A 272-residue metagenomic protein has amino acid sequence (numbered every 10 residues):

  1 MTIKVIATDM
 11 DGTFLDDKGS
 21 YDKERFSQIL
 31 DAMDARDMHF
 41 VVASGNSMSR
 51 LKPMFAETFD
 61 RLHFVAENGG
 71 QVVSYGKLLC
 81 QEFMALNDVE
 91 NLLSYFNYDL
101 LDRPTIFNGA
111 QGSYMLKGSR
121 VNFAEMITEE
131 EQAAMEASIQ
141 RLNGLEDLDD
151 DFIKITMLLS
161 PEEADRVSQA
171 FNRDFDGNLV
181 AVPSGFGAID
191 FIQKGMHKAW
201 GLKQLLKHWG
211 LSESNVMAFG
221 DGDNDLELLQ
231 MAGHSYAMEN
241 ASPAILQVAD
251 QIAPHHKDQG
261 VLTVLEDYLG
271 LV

Functional and structural regions predicted by a protein language model:
M1-V5, K23, D190-V272: Mg2+-dependent phosphoryl-transfer enzymes with acidic/Ser/Thr/Gly-rich catalytic loops
K4-G19: Asp-based phosphoryl-transfer active-site loop
Y21-E125: Active-site phosphate-binding/coordination module
M33, N68, L92, I155 (+3 more regions): Residue-level signal for inorganic ion chemistry
S47, N68, Q111, G187 (+3 more regions): A generic "binding-loop/recognition-motif" signal
L51-F55, V167, F171, L228-L229 (+2 more regions): Hydrophobic packing residues within well-ordered alpha-helices of enzyme cores
T58-D60, N68, F175-G177, M231-A232 (+1 more regions): Short, structured coil segments at secondary-structure junctions
Y95, R103-F219, D223: Conserved acidic, metal-coordinating active-site core of Asp-based, Mg2+-dependent phosphoryl-transfer enzymes
